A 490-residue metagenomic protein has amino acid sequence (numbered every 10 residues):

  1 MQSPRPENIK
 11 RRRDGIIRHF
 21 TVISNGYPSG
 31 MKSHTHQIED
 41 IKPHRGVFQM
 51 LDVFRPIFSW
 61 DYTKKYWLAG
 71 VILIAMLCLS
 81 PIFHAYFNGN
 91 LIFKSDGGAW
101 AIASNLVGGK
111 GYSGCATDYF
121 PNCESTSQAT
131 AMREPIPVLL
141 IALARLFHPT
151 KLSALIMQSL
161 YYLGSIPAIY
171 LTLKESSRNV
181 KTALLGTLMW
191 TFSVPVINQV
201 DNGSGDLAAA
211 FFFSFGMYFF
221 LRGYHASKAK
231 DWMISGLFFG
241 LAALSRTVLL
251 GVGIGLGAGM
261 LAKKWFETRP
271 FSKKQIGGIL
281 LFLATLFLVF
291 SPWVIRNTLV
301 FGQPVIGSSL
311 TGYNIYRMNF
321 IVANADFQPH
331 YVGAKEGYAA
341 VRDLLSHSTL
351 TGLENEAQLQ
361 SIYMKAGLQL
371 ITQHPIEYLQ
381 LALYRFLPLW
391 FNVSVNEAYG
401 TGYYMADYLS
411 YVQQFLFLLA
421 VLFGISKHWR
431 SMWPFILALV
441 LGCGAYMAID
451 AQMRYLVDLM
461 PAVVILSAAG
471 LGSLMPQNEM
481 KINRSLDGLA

Functional and structural regions predicted by a protein language model:
M1, R5-N8, R12-I16, F20-H84 (+7 more regions): Start-transfer (signal-anchor) and selected internal transmembrane alpha helices of multi-pass inner/ER membrane
D40, S177, G216-I234, A242 (+2 more regions): Membrane-interface transmembrane helices that cradle and orient dolichyl/undecaprenyl
Y62-W67, T150-L160, I362-K365, Q369-F435: Membrane-interface anchor segments at the N-terminal boundary of transmembrane helices in multi-pass membrane enzymes
K94, A154-Y161, L185-F220, A229-W232 (+2 more regions): Multi-pass, polyprenyl lipid-linked donor-dependent membrane glycosyltransferases
A131, P135-A142, L146-P167, Q199 (+2 more regions): Loop-to-helix entry region of an early transmembrane alpha helix in multi-pass inner-membrane enzymes
S153-S177, F192, F215, F219 (+1 more regions): Transmembrane-helix motifs of polytopic, lipid-linked glycan transferases
I166-F192, A210-F211, H225, A229-K230 (+2 more regions): Transmembrane-helix signature of polytopic, membrane-embedded enzymes that assemble or transfer cell-envelope glycans
I306-R385: Membrane-proximal stem/loop segments at transmembrane-domain junctions that anchor or position
